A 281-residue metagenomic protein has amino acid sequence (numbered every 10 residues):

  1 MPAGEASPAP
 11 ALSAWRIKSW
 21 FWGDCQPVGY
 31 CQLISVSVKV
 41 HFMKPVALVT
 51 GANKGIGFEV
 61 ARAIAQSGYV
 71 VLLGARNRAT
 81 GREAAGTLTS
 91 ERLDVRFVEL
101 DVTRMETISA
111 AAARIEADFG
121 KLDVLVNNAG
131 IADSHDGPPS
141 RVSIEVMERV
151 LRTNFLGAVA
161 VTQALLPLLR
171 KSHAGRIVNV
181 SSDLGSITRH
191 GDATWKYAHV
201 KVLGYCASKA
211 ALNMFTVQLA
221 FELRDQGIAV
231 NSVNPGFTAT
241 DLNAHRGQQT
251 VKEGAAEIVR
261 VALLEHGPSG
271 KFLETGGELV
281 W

Functional and structural regions predicted by a protein language model:
F42, L93-D94, R114-N127, D133-H135 (+1 more regions): A glycine-rich helix->loop->beta "capping" turn within Rossmann-like NAD(P)(H)-dependent oxidoreductase domains
F42-L72: Canonical Rossmann dinucleotide-binding motif of NAD(H)/NADP(H)-dependent dehydrogenases/reductases, specifically
V49-T50, N127-N128, R176-S182, A229-N234: Structural signature of the Rossmann-like NAD(P)-dependent dehydrogenase/reductase core
S67-E83: Conserved glycine-rich Rossmann-like NAD(P)H-binding loop of the short-chain dehydrogenase/reductase
R78, V98-A110: The beta1-alpha1 cofactor-binding region of Rossmann-like NAD(H)/NADP(H)-dependent oxidoreductases
I131, P138-L151, R170-R224: Catalytic loop of short-chain dehydrogenase/reductase
A210, D225, S232-V233, T240 (+1 more regions): C-terminal helical subdomain
